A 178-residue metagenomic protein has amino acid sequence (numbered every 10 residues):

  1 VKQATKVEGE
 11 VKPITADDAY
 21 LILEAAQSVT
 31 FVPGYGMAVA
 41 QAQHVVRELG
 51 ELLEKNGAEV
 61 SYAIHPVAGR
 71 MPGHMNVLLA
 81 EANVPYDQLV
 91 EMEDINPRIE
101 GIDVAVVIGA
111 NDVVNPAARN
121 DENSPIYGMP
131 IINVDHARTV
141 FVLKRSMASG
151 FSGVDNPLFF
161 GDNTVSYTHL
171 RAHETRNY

Functional and structural regions predicted by a protein language model:
V1-Q3: Juxtamembrane interface elements at the cytosolic ends of transmembrane helices in multi-pass membrane proteins
T5-S166: Structured cytosolic domains appended to multi-pass membrane proteins
T168-T175: Conserved small/polar residues in nucleotide/adenosyl-binding loops
